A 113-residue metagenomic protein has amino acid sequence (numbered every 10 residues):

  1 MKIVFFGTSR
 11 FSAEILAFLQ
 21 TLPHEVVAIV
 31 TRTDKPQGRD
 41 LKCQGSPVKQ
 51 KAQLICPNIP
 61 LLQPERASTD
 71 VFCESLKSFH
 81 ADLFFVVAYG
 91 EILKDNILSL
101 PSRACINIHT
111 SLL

Functional and structural regions predicted by a protein language model:
M1-L113: One-carbon transfer enzymes
